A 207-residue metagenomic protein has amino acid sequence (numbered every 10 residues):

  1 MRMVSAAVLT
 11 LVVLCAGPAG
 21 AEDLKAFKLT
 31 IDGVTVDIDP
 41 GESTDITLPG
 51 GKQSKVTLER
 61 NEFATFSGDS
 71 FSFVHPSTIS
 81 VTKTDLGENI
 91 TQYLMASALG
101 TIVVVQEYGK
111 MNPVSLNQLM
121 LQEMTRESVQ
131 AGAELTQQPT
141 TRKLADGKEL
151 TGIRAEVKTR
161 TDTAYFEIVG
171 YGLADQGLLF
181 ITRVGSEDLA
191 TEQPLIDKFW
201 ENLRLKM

Functional and structural regions predicted by a protein language model:
M1-S5: Positively charged n-region of N-terminal signal peptides that target proteins for export
A6-A16: Bacterial N-terminal signal peptides
L9-T10, G147, I153, G172 (+2 more regions): Terminal non-domain segments
G20-Q92, A96, T163, A174 (+1 more regions): N-terminal targeting sequences that direct proteins away from the cytosol to non-cytosolic compartments
E22, D85, N89, E123-A174: Signature of long, low-cysteine stretches enriched in small and polar/charged residues
I90-L119: A short acidic-to-branched-hydrophobic micro-motif
V103-Q106, E167, Q176-G185: Short, well-ordered beta-strand elements
G109-R126, T191-E201: Surface-exposed flexible segments
